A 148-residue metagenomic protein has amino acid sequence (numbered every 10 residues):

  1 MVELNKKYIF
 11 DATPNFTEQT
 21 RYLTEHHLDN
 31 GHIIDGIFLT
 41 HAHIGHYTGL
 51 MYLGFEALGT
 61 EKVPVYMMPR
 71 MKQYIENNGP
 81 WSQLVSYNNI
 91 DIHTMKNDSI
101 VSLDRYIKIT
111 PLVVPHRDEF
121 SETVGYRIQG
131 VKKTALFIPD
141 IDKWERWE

Functional and structural regions predicted by a protein language model:
M1-E25, D29, T94-W147: Core dinuclear metal-dependent hydrolase active-site scaffold
N5-Y8, T13-Y66: Active-site metal-binding motif and surrounding structural segment of the metallo-beta-lactamase
H32-I33, T60, Y87, S121-T123: Short connector loops at helix/strand junctions that flank enzyme active sites, especially segments positioning acidic
I44-G45, Q73, H116, K143: Active-site micro-motifs of SAM-dependent methyltransferase domains
F55, N78-L84: Short regulatory helix/loop adjacent to the ATP-binding pocket of P-loop NTPases
E61, V85-D91, R105-I107: A short helix-to-beta-strand connector/capping loop
M68-R70, D140: Cofactor-binding loop segments of dinucleotide-utilizing enzymes, especially the Rossmann-like FAD- and NAD(P)+-binding
R70-P80: A short, active-site helix/loop in glycosyltransferases that binds the activated sugar's phosphate group
